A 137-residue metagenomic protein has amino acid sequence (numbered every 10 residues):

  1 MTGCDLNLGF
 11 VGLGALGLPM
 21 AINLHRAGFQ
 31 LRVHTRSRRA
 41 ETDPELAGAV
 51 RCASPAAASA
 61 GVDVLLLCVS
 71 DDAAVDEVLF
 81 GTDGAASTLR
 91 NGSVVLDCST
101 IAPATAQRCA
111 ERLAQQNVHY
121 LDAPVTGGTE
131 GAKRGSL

Functional and structural regions predicted by a protein language model:
M1-L67, S93, T129-A132: NAD(P)+-binding Rossmann beta1-loop-alpha1 motif at the extreme N-terminus of oxidoreductases
L8, I101-L137: Rossmann-fold dinucleotide-binding core
I22, R26, F80, E111: Short, well-ordered alpha-helices that flank and scaffold nucleotide-derived cofactor binding pockets
S37, D71, V125: A generic "binding-loop/recognition-motif" signal
P44-A47, G84, T88, R108 (+2 more regions): Alpha-helical structural signal in soluble globular domains
L46-C52, D76-F80, H119-A123: Short gly/ser/thr-rich secondary-structure transition/capping motifs
C52-T105, S136: Rossmann-like NAD(P)-binding element
